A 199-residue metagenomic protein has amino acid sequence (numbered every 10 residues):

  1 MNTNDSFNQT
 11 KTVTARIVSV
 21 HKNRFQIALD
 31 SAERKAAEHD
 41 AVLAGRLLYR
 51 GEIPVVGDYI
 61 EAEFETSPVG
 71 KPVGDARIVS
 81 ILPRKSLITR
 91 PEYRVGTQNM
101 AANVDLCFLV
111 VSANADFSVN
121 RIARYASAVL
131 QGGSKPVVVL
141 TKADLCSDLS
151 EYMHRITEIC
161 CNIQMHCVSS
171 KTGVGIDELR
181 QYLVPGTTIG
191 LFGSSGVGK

Functional and structural regions predicted by a protein language model:
M1-V119: N-terminal accessory targeting/assembly segments
K22, A62-E65, P83-L87, Q131-S134 (+3 more regions): Non-catalytic alpha-helical coupling and interface elements of nucleotide-dependent molecular machines and regulators
S31-E33, R124-S127, H154-R155: Short, solvent-exposed amphipathic alpha-helical segments in soluble enzyme and RNA/protein-processing domains
G57, V129, T141: Residue-level signal for inorganic ion chemistry
L109, V138-L140: Structural beta-sheet core signal
N120-G133: Histidine-anchored nucleotide/phosphate-binding helix
K135, K142-V197: Canonical P-loop GTPase G-domain recognition
